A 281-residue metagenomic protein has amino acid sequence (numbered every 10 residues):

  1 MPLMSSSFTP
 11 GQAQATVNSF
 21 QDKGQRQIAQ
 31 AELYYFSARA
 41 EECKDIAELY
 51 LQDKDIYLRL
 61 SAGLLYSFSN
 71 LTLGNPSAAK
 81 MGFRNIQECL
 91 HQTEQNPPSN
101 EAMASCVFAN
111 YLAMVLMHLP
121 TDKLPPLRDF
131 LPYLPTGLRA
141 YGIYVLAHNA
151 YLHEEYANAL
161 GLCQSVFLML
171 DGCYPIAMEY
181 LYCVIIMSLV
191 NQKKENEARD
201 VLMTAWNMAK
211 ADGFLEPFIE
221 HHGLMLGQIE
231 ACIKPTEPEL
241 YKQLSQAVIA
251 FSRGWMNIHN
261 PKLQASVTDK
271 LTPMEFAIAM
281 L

Functional and structural regions predicted by a protein language model:
M1-L60, A211, L215, H221-K242: Flexible inter-repeat linkers and adjacent short helices within tandem amphipathic alpha-helical repeat scaffolds
M1-Q14, E32-L49, L71-C89, L112-L127 (+2 more regions): Helix-turn-helix repeat elements of alpha-solenoid scaffolds
M1-S5, G24-R39, L60-P76, A102-H118 (+3 more regions): Tandem amphipathic alpha-helical repeat scaffolds
A13-K23, E48-R59, R84-E101, P125-A140 (+2 more regions): Solenoid-like repeat scaffolds
L65, N75-A78, L146-G223: DNA-contacting interfaces and partner/effector-binding or oligomerization modules in DNA-centric proteins
R84-E88, N196-G213, K234, P238-I249: TPR/TPR-like (Sel1-like) alpha-helical repeat modules
E239-A265: Intrinsically disordered or compositionally simple regulatory linkers and C-terminal tails in signal-transduction
I258-L281: Helix-turn-helix DNA-binding segment
